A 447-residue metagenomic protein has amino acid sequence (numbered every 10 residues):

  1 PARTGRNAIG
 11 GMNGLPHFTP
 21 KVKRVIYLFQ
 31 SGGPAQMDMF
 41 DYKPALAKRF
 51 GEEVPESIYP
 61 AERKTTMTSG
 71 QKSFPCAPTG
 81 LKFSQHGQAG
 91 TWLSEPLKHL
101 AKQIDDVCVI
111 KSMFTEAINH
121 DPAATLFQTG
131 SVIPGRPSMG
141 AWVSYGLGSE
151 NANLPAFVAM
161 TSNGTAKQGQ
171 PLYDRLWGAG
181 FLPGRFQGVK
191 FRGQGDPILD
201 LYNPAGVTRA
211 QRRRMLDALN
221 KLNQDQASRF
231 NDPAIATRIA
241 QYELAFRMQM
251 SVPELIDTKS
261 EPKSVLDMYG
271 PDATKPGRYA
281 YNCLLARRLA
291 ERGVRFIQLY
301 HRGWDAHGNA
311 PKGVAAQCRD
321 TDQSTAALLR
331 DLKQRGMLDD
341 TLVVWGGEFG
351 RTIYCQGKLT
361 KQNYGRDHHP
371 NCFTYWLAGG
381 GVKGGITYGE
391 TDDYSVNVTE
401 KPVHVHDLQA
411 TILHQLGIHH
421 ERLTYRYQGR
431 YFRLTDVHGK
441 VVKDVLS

Functional and structural regions predicted by a protein language model:
P1-S447: Ligand-binding pockets and gating/stacking loops
